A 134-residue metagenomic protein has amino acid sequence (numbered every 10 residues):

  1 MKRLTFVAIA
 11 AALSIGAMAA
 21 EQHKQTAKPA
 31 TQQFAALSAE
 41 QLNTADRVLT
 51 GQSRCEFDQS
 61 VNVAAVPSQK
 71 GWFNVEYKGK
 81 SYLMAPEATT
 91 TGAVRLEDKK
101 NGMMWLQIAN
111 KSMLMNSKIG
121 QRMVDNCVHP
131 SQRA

Functional and structural regions predicted by a protein language model:
M1-L4: Positively charged n-region of N-terminal signal peptides that target proteins for export
A10-M18: Hydrophobic h-region of N-terminal signal peptides that target proteins for export in Gram-negative bacteria
A11, A45-R47, C55, P67 (+5 more regions): A generic structural signal for short, solvent-exposed coil/turn residues that cap or connect secondary-structure
G16-A17, K70, K111: Hydrophobic alpha-helical segments
E21-M84, V124-H129, R133: N-terminal secretory signal peptides
M84-H129: Helix-rich interaction surfaces within compact, conserved domain-sized segments that mediate assembly or partner
